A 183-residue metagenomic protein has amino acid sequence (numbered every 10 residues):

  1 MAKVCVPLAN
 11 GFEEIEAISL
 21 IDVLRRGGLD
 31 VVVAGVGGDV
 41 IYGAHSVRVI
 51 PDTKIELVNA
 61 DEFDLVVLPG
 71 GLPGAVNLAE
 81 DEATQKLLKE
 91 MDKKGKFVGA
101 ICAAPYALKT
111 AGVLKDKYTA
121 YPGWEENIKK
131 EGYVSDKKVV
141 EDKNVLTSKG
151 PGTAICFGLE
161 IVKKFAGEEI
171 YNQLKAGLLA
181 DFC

Functional and structural regions predicted by a protein language model:
M1-K94, Y106-T110, N127-D136, N144-C183: Extended, subdomain-level signal for the structured scaffold at the beginning of enzyme domains
P7, V67, G99, T119 (+1 more regions): Conserved beta-strand segments that form the floor/walls of ligand-binding pockets within enzyme and binding domains
V33-G35, V98-C102, K115-P122: Short, hydrophobic beta-strand segments that form beta-sheet elements in well-ordered domains
K115, T119-S135, V139: Active-site oxyanion/phosphate-handling segment shared across diverse enzymes
